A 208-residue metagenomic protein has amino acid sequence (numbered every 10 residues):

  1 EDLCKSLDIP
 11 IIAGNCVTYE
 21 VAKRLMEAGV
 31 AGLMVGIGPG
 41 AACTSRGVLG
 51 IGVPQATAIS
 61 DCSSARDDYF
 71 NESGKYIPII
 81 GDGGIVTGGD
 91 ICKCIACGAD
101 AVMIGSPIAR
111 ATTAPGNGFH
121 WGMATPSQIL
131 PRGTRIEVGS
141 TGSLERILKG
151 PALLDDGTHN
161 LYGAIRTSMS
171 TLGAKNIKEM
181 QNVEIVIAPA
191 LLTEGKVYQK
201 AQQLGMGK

Functional and structural regions predicted by a protein language model:
E1-I11, Y19-M34: Hydrophobic, small-residue-rich alpha-helical packing segments that form membrane-like cores
E1-P10, G38-T57: Glycine-rich tight-turn/loop motif centered on a GG-T
L7-D8, A28, G50-G81, V86-K208: Alpha/beta catalytic cores of nucleotide-metabolism and tRNA/nucleoside-modifying enzymes
I12-N15, I37, G81-I85: Glycine-rich beta-strand-to-loop/alpha-helix junction loops that act as flexible
C16-V21, V86-G88: Short acidic loop-to-helix transition motifs that present clustered carboxylates
V21, A42, A111-T112: Generic structural signal for helix capping and beta-alpha/helix-loop junctions
A31-P39, I104-G105: Non-cysteine beta-strand/loop elements that form the S-adenosyl-L-methionine
